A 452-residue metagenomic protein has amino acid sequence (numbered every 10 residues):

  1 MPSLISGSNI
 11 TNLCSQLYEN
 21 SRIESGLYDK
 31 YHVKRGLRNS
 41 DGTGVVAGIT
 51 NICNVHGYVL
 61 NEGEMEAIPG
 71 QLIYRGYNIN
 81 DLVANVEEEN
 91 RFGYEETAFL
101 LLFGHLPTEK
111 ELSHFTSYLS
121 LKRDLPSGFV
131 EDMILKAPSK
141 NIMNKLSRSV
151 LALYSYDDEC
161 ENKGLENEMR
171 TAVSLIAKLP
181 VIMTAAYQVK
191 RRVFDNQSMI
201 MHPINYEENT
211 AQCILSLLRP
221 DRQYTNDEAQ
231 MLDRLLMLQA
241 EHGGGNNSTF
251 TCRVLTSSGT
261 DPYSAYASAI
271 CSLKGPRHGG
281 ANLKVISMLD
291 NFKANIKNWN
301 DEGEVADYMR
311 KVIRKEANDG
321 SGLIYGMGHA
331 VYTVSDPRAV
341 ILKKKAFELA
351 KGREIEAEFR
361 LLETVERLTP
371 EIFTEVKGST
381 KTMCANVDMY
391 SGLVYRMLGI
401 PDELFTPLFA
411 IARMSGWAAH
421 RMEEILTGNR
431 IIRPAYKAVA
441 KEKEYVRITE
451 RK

Functional and structural regions predicted by a protein language model:
M1-K452: Non-transmembrane, aqueous-exposed alpha-helical and coiled segments at domain scale
